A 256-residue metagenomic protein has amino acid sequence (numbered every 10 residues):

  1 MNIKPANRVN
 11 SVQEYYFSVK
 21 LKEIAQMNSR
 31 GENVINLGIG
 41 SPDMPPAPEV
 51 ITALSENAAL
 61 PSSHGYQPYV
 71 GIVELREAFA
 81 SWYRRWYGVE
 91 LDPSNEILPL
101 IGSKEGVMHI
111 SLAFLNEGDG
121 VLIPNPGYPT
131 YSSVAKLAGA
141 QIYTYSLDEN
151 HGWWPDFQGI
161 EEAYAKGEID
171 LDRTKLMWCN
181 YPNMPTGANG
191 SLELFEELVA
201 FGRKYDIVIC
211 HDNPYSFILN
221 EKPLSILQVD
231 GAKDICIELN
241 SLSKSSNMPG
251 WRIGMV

Functional and structural regions predicted by a protein language model:
N2-A6, N10-G102, H109: N-terminal small-domain helix-loop-helix segment of the aminotransferase-like
R30, A138, K204-Y205: Helix C-cap/helix->beta junction micro-motif
E90-I97, E117-G120, R173, K233-C236: Short acidic capping loops at alpha-helix termini that bridge into adjacent secondary structure
A113-A135: Conserved PLP-anchoring active-site segment centered on the Schiff-base-forming lysine
L137-Y143: A short helix-loop-beta submotif of the ANL/AMP-binding
L147-E221: Active-site phosphate-binding strand-loop segment of PLP-dependent enzymes
V229-V256: Active-site PLP attachment segment
